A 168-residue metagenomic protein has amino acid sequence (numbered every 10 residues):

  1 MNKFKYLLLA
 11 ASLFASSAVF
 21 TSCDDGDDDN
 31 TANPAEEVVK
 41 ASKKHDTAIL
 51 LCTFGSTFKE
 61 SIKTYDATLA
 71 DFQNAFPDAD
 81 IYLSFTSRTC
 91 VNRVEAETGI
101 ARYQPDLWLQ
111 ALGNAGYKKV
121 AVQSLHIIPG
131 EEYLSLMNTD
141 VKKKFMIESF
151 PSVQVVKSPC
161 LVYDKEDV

Functional and structural regions predicted by a protein language model:
M1-L8: Bacterial N-terminal signal peptides that target proteins for export
L9-S17: Hydrophobic helical h-region of N-terminal Sec-dependent signal peptides in bacterial secretory/periplasmic proteins
A18-S22: C-terminal motif of bacterial Sec signal peptides marking the signal peptidase cleavage site
D24-V168: Extended amphipathic ligand-handling, pore-lining, and cofactor/metal-binding catalytic surfaces
